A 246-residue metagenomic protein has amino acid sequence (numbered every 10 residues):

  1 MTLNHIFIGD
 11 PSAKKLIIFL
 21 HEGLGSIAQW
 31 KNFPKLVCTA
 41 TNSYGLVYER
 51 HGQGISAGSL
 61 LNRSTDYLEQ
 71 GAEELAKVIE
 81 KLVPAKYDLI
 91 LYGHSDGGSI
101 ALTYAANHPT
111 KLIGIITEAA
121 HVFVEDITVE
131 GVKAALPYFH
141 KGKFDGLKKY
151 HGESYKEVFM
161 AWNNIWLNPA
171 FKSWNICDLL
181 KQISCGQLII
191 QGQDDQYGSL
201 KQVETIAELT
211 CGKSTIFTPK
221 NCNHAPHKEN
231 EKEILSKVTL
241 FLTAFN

Functional and structural regions predicted by a protein language model:
G9-G58: Conserved HGGG/HGGXW glycine-rich cap/lid loop of the alpha/beta-hydrolase fold
R50-D88: Active-site loop/oxyanion-hole signature of alpha/beta-hydrolase fold enzymes
S99-N107, L112-K143: Flexible "cap/lid" loop of the alpha/beta hydrolase fold
I183, I189-Q191: Short beta-strand/loop motif that positions the catalytic acidic residue of the alpha/beta-hydrolase fold
C185, S199-E208: Short alpha-helix in the alpha/beta-hydrolase fold that links the catalytic acid
D194-G198, H224: Acidic catalytic loop of the alpha/beta-hydrolase fold
E208-H224: Catalytic histidine neighborhood in serine/cysteine hydrolases with alpha/beta-hydrolase-type architecture
C222-L235: Catalytic histidine-centered segment of alpha/beta-hydrolase-like enzymes
